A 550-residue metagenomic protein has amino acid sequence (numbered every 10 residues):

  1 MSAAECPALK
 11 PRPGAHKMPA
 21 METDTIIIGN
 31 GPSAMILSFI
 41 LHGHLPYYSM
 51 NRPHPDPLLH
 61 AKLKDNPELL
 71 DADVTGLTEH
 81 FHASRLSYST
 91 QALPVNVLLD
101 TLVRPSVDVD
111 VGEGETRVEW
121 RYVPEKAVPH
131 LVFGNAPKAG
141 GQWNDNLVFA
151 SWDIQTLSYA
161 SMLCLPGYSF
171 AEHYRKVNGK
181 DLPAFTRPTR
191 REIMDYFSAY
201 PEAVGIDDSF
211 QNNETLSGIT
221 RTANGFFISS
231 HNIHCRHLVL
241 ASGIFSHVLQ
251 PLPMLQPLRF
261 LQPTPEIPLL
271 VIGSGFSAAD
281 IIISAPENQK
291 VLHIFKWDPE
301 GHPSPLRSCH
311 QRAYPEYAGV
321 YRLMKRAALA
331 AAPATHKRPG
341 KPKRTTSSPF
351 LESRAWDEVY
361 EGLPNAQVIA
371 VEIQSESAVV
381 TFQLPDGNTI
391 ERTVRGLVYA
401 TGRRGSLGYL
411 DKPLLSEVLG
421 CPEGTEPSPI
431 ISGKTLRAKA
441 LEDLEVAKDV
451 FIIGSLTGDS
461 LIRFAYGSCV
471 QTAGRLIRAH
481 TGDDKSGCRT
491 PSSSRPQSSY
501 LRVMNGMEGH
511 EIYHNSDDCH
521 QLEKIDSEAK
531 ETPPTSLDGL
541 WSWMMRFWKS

Functional and structural regions predicted by a protein language model:
S2-A136, Q142, P183-S550: Flavin (primarily FAD) cofactor-binding/catalytic cores of flavoenzymes
Q142-P183: Flavin (FAD/FMN) cofactor-binding and adjacent substrate-gating region of FAD-dependent oxidoreductase domains
